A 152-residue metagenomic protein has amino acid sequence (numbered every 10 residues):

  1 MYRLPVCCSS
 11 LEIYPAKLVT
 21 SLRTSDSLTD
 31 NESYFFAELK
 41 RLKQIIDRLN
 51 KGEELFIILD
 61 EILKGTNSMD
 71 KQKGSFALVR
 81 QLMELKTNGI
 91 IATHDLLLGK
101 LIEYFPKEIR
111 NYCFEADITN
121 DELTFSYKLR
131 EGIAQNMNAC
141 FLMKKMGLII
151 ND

Functional and structural regions predicted by a protein language model:
M1-D152: ATPase nucleotide-binding head domains, primarily ABC-like/P-loop NTPase cores
